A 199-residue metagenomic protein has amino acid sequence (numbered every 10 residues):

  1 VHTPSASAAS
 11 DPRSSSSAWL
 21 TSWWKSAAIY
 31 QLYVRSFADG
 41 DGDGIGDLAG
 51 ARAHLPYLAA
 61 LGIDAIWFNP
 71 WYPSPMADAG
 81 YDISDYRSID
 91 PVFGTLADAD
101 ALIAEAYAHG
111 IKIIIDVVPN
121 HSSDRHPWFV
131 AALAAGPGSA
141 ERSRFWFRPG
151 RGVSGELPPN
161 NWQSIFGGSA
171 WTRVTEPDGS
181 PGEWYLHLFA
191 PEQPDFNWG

Functional and structural regions predicted by a protein language model:
H2-G199: Acidic/aromatic-lined carbohydrate-recognition and catalytic surfaces of CAZymes acting on diverse glycans
